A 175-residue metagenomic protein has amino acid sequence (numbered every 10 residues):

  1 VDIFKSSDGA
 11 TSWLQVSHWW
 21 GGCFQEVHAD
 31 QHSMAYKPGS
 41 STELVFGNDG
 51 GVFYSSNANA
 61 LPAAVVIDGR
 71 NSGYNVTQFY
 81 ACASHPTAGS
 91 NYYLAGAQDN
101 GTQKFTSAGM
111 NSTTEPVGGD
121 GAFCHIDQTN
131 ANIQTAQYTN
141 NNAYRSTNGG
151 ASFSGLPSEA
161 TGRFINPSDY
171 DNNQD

Functional and structural regions predicted by a protein language model:
V1-D175: Beta-propeller blade termini and top-face loops
